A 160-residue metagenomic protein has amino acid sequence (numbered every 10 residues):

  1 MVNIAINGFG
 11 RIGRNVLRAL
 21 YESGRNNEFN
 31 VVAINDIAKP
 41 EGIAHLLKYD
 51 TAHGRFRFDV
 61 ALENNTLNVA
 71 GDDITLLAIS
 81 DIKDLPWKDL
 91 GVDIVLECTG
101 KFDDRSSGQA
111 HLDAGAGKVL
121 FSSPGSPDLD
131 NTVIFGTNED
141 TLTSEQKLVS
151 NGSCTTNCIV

Functional and structural regions predicted by a protein language model:
M1-V160: N-terminal Rossmann-like NAD(P) cofactor-binding subdomain of oxidoreductases, focused on the glycine-rich
